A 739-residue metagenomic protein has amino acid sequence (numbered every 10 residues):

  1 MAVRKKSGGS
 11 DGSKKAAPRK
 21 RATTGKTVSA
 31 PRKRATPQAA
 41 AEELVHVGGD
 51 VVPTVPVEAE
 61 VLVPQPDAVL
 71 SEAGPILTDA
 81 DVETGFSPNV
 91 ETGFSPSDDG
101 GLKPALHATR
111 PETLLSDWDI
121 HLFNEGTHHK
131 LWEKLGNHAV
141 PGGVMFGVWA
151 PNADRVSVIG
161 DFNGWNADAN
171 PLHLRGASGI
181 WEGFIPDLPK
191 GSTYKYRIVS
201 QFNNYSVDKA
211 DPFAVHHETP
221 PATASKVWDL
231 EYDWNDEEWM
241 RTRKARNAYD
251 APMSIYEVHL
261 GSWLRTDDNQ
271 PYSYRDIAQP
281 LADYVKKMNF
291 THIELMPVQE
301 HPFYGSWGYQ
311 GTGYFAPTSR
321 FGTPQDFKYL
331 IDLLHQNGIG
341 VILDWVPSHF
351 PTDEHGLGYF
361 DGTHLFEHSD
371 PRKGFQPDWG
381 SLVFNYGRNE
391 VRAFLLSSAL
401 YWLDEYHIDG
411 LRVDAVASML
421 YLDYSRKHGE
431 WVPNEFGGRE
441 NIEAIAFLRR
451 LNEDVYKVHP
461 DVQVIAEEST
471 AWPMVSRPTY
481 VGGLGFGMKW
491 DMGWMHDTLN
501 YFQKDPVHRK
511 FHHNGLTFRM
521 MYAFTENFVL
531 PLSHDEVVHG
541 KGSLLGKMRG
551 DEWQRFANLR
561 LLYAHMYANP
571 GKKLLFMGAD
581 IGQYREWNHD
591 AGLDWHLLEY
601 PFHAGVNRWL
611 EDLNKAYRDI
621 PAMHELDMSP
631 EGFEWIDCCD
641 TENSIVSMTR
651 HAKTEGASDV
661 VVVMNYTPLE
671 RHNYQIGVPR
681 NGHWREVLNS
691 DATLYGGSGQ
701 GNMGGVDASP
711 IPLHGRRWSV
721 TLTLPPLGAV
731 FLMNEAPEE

Functional and structural regions predicted by a protein language model:
M1-L62: Polybasic, lysine-enriched low-complexity intrinsically disordered terminal tails
A22, A35, T84-S87, G93-P96 (+2 more regions): Short, low-complexity intrinsically disordered segments enriched in A/P/G/S/L with frequent Arg, especially at protein
R34, E42-D79, D98-P141, M145 (+4 more regions): The feature marks proteins involved in alpha-glucan
V148, Y196, V258, V285 (+12 more regions): Conserved, mostly hydrophobic/aromatic
W149-V156, P679-G682: Short proline/glycine-enriched turn/loop motifs at strand-loop junctions of beta-rich domains
K190-Y194, G704-E739: C-terminal beta-strand-rich structural cap/linker in extracellular carbohydrate-active enzymes
W239-D250, H259-E440, V706, L722: Substrate-binding/active-site clefts of carbohydrate-active enzymes
H407-D409, Y424-G592, L597, R618-I676 (+2 more regions): Conserved alpha/beta catalytic core and glycan-binding cleft of carbohydrate-active enzymes
